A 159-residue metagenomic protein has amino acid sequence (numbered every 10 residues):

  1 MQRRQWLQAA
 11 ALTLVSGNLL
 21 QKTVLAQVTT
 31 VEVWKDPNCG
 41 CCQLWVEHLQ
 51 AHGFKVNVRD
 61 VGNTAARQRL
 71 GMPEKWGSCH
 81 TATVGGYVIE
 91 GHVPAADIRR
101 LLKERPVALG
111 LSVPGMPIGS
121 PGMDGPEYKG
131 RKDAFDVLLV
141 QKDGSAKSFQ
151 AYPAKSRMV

Functional and structural regions predicted by a protein language model:
Q5-V24: N-terminal export signals
Q21-N38: C-terminal segment of N-terminal export signals and the immediately downstream linker at the start of the mature
W45-H48: Typically the conserved alpha-helix immediately C-terminal to a functionally engaged Cys/Sec in thioredoxin-like
G53-F54: Short phosphate-binding/catalytic loops that engage adenosine nucleotides
V58-D60: A structural preference for short, hydrophobic beta-strand core positions in alpha/beta folds
N63-R69, G122: N-terminal post-signal-peptidase region of extra-cytosolic proteins
M72-M158: Thiol/selenol-based redox catalytic cores and closely related redox-interacting motifs
